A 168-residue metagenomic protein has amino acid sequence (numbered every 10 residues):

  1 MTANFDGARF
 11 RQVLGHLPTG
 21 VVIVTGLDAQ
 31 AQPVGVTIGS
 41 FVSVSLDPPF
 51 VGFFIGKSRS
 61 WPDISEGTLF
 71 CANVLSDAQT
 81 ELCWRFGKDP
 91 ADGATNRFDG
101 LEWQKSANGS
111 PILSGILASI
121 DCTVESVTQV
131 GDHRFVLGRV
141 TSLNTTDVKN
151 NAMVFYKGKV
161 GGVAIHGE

Functional and structural regions predicted by a protein language model:
M1-E168: Basic, polyanion-binding surface patches
